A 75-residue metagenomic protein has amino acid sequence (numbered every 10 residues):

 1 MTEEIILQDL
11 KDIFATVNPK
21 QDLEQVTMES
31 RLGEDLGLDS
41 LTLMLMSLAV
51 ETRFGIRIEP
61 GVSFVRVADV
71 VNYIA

Functional and structural regions predicted by a protein language model:
T2-L36, R53-A75: Phosphopantetheine-dependent thiolation modules in NRPS/PKS and related acyl-activating systems
E34-T52: Phosphopantetheine-attachment site and its flanking helix in carrier
